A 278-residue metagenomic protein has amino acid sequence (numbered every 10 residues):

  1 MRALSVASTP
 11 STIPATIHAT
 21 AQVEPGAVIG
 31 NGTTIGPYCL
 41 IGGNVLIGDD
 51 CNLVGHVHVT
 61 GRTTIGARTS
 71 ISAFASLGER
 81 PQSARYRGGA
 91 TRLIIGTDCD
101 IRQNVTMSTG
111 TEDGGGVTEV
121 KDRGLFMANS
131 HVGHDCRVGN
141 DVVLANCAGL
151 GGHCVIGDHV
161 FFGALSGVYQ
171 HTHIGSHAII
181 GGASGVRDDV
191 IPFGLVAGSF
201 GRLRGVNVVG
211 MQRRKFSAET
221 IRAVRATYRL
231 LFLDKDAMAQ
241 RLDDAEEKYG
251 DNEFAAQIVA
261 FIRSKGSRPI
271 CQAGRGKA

Functional and structural regions predicted by a protein language model:
M1-T20, P25-G26, N31-G32, R68 (+6 more regions): Terminal amphipathic alpha-helical/low-complexity segments used for targeting or macromolecular assembly
S11-T12, T16-R202: Structural signal for interior beta-strand "rungs" in well-ordered beta-sheet cores of soluble enzyme domains
